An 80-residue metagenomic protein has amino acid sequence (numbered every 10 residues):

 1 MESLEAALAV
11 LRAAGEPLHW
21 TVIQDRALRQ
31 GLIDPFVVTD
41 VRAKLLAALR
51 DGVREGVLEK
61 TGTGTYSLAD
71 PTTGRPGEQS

Functional and structural regions predicted by a protein language model:
M1-G15, T21, L28-S80: Phospho-regulated, low-complexity intrinsically disordered regions of nuclear gene-regulatory and chromatin-associated
